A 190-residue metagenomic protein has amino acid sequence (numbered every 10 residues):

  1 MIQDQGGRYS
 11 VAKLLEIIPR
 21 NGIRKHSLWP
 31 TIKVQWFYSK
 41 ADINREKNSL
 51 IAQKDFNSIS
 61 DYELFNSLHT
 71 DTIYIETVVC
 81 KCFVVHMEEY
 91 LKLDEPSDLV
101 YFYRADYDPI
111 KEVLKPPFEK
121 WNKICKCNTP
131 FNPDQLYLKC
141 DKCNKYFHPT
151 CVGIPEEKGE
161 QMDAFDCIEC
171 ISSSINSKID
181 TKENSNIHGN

Functional and structural regions predicted by a protein language model:
M1-Q5: N-terminal alpha-helical scaffolding segments that mark the starts of alpha-solenoid/helical-repeat architectures
G7-G22, I32: Short beta-strand-centered aromatic/proline hotspots
I23-P130, F165, E169, S174-N184 (+1 more regions): Epigenetic mark-reader domains in eukaryotic nuclear proteins
H26-S27, I154-A164: Short linker/helix segments within small regulatory modules
P133-D134, P149-G153, N176: Short, non-ligating residues that shape and space the ligands of small metal-coordination modules and catalytic
C143-G159: Cys/His-coordinated zinc-finger cores
